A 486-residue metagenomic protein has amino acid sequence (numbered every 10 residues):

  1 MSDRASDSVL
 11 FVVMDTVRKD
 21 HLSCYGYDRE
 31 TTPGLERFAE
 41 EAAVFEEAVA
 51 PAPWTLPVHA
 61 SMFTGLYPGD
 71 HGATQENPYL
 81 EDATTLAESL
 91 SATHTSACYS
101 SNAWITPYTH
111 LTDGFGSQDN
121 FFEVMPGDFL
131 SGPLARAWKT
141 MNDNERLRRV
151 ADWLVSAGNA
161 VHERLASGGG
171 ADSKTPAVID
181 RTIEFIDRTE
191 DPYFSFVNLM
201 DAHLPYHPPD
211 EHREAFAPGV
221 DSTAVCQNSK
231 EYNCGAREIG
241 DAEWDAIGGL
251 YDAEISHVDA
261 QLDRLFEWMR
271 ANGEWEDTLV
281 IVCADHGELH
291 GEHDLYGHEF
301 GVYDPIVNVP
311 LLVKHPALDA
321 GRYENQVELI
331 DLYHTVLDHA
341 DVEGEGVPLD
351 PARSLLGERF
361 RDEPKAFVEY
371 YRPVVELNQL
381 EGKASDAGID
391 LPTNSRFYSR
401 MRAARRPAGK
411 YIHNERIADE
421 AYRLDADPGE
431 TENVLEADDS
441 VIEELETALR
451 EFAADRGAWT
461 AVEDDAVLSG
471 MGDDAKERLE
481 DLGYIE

Functional and structural regions predicted by a protein language model:
M1-E486: Catalytic domains that recognize anionic headgroups
